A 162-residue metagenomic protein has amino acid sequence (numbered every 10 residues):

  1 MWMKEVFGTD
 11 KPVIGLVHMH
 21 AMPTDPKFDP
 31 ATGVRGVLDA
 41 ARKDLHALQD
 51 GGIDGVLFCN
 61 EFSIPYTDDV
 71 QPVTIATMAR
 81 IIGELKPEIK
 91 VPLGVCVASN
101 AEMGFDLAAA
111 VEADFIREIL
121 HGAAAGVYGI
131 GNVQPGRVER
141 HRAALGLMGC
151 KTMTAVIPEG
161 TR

Functional and structural regions predicted by a protein language model:
M1-V34, A143: N-terminal amphipathic alpha-helix/helix-capping segment at the start of soluble metabolic enzymes
T9-D10, G15-L16, T67-V95, V133-T154: Alpha-helix-loop-beta-strand connector modules within alpha/beta enzyme cores
G15, L48, V56, I116: Conserved, mostly hydrophobic/aromatic
H18-K43, L93-N100, V156-R162: Active-site mouth loops of central-metabolism enzymes
M19-D25, L107-R162: Conserved anion-binding
H46-Q49, A108-A109: Non-catalytic positions within long, well-ordered alpha-helices that form the structural scaffold/packing of enzyme
Q49-T77, A123-Y128: Glycine-rich, proline-tolerant flexible connector loops at the mouths of alpha/beta enzymes
M78-A110, F115, I119, A124-G126: Glycine/small-residue-rich loop that forms an oxyanion/phosphate-binding "nest" at active or ligand-binding sites
